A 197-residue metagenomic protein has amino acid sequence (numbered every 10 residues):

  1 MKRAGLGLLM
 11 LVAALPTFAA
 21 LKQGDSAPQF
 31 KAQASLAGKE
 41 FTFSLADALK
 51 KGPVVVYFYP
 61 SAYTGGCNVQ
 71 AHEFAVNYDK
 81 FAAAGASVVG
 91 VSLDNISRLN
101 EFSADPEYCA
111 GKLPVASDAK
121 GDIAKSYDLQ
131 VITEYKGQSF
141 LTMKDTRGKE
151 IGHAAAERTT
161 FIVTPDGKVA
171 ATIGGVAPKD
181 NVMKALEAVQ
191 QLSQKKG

Functional and structural regions predicted by a protein language model:
M1-L8: Bacterial N-terminal signal peptides that target proteins for export
F18-G197: Chalcogenol-based redox active-site neighborhoods
